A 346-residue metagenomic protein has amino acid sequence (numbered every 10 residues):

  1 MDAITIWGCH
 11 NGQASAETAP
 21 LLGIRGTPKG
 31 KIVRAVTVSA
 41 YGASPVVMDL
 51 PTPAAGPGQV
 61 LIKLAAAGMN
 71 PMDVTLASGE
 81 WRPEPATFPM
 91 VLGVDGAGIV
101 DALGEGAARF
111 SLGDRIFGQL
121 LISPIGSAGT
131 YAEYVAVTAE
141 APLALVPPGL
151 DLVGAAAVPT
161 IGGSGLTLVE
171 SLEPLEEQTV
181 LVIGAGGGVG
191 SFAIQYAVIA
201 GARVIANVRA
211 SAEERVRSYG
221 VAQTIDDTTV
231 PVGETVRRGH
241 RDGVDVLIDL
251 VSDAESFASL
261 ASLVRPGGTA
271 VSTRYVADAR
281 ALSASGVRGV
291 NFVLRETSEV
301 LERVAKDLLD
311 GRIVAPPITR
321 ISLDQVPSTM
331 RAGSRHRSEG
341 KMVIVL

Functional and structural regions predicted by a protein language model:
I4-W7, N11-V33, L301-L346: C-terminal hydrophobic helical "lid"/dimerization subdomain of Rossmann-like NAD(P)H-dependent oxidoreductases
T5-G12, E17-K31, A40-A65, T87-V91 (+1 more regions): A short N-terminal beta-strand-loop micro-motif at the entrance of redox/enzyme domains
P51-M69, E80-S123: Glycine-rich beta-strand-centered segment in the early N-terminal region that forms part of a ligand/cofactor-binding
D101, I205-N207, V271: Conserved beta-strand positions in the Rossmann-like core of class I SAM-dependent methyltransferases
R109, Q119-G184: NAD(P)H dinucleotide-binding glycine-rich loop of Rossmann-like/cofactor-binding domains, especially the beta1-alpha1
A156-T229: Mid-domain Rossmann-like dinucleotide-binding core that forms the NAD(H)/NADP(H) cofactor-binding site
P231-D242: Short amphipathic alpha-helix with an adjacent loop that forms part of the alpha/beta core around
D253-I313, L346: Glycine-rich phosphate-binding loop and adjacent beta-alpha segment of Rossmann(oid) nucleotide-cofactor-binding
